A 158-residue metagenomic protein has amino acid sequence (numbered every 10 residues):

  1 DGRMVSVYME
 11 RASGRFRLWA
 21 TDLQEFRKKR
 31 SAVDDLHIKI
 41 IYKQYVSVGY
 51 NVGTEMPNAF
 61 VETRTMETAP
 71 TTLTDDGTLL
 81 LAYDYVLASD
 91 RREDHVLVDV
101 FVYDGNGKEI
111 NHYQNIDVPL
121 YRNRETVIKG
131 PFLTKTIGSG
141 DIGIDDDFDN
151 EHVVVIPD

Functional and structural regions predicted by a protein language model:
D1-A12: Short, low-hydrophobicity acidic/polar segments
E10-Q24: A short, Gly/Thr-enriched small/hydrophobic beta-strand-prone motif that recurs across taxa
A20-D22, G53-E55, T126-I128: Surface-exposed beta-strand edges and their flanking turn/coil or helix-capping segments
R27-R124, V155-D158: Tryptophan-paired
Y121-L133: Low-complexity, Pro/Ser/Thr- and charge-rich linker/hinge segments at domain boundaries
F132-D158: Intrinsically disordered, low-complexity repeat and linker tracts
